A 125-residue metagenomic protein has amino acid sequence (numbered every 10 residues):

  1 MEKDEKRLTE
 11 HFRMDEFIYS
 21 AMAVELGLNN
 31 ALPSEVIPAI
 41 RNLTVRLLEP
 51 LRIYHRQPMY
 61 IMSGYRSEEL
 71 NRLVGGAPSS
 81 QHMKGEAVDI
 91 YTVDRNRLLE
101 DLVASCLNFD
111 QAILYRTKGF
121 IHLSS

Functional and structural regions predicted by a protein language model:
M1-Y54, K118: Extracytoplasmic cell-surface/polysaccharide-interacting catalytic and binding patches
D4, L70, S79: Glycine-rich, flexible loop/turn motifs
N29-N30, N42, N71, N96 (+1 more regions): Detector for Asparagine
P33-S34, M59-Y65, V93-R97: N-terminal start-of-chain detector that recognizes signal peptides and the immediate post-cleavage beginning
I40-L47, L70, E86, L98: Amphipathic alpha-helical interface surfaces
V45-G75: Extended, low-complexity, intrinsically disordered C-terminal regulatory tails of eukaryotic serine/threonine kinases
S79, M83-S125: Catalytic cores and adjacent binding grooves of peptidoglycan-active enzymes
